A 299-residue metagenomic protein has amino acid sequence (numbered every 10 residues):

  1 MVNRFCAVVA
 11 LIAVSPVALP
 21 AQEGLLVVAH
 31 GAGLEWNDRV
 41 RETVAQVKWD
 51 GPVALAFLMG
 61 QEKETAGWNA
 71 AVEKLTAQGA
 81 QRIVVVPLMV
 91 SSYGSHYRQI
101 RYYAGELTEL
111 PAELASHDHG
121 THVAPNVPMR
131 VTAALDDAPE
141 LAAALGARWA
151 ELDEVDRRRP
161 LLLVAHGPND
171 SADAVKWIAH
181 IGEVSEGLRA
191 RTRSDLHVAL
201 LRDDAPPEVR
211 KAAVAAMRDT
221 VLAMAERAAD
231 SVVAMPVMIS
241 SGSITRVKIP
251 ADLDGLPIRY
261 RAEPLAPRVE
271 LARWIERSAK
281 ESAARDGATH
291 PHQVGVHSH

Functional and structural regions predicted by a protein language model:
M1-F5: Positively charged n-region of N-terminal signal peptides that target proteins for export
C6-P16: Bacterial N-terminal signal peptides
A21-H299: Active-site-proximal alpha-helix that buttresses catalytic centers in soluble enzyme cores
